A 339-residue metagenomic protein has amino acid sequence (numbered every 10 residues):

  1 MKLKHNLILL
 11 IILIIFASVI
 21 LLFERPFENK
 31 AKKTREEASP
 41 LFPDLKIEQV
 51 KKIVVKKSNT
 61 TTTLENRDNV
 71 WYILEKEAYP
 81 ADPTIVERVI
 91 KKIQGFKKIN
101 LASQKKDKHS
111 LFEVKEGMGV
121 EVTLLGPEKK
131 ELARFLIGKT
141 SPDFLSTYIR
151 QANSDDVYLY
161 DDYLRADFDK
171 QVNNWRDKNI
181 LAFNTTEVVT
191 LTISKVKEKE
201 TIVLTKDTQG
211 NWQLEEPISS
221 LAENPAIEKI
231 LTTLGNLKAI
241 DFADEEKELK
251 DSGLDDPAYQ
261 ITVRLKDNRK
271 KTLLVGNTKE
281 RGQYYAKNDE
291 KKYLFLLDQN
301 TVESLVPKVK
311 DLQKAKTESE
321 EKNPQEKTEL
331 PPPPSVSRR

Functional and structural regions predicted by a protein language model:
M1-R339: A short-motif feature that recognizes glycine-rich, charge-decorated loops that bind or process nucleotide phosphates
